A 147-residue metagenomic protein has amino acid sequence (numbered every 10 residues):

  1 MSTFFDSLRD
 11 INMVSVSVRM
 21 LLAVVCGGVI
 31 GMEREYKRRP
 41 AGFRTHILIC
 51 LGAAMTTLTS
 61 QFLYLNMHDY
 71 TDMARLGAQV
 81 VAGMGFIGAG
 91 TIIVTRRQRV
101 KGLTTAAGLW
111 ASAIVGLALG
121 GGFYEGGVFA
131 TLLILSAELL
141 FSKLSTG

Functional and structural regions predicted by a protein language model:
M1-L76: Alpha-helical transmembrane segments and their membrane-interface boundaries that form or gate the permeation pathway
V24, M84, T131-L132: Residue-level signal for the membrane-embedded core of alpha-helical transmembrane segments, especially mid-helix
G28, M32, L58-F62, I87-I92 (+1 more regions): Alpha-helical transmembrane segments of multipass membrane proteins
G28-R39, I87-V100, F141-T146: C-terminal ends of transmembrane helices
A41, N66-Y70, Q98-V100, Y124 (+1 more regions): Phosphate-handling active-site elements
L48-L58, A82, A106-L119: Small-residue-rich segments of transmembrane alpha-helices in multi-pass membrane proteins, especially helix faces
G77-I87: Ligand-binding beta-strand-loop-alpha-helix segment within the catalytic cores of soluble metabolic enzymes
Q98, F123-G147: Canonical alpha-helical transmembrane segment with a positive-inside/aromatic-interface signature
